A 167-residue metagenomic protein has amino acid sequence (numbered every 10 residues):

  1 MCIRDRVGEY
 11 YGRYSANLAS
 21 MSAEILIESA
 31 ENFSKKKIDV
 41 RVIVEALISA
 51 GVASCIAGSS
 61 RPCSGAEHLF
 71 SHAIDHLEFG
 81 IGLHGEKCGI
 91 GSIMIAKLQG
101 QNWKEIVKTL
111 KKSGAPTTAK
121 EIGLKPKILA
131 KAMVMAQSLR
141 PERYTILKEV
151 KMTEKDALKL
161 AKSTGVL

Functional and structural regions predicted by a protein language model:
I3-R61: Carboxylate- and glycine-rich phosphate/diphosphate-binding segment that chelates Mg2+/Mn2+
D5-R6, G100-L167: C-terminal charged capping/lid subdomain of soluble metabolic enzymes
A23, V40, V44-L47, E67 (+3 more regions): A general structural signal for well-ordered alpha-helical packing
A23-K37, L47, G51, I74 (+4 more regions): Structural signal for hydrophobic packing residues in well-ordered secondary-structure cores of soluble enzyme domains
I27, E31, S71, D75 (+3 more regions): Amphipathic alpha-helical segments within well-ordered protein domains
I43-S54, S92, L110, A132-L139: Short alpha-helical scaffolding segments that buttress acidic/His motifs in well-ordered protein cores
S60, A66-E67, L167: Non-transmembrane, aqueous-exposed alpha-helical and coiled segments at domain scale
S64-Q101: C-terminal catalytic subdomain
